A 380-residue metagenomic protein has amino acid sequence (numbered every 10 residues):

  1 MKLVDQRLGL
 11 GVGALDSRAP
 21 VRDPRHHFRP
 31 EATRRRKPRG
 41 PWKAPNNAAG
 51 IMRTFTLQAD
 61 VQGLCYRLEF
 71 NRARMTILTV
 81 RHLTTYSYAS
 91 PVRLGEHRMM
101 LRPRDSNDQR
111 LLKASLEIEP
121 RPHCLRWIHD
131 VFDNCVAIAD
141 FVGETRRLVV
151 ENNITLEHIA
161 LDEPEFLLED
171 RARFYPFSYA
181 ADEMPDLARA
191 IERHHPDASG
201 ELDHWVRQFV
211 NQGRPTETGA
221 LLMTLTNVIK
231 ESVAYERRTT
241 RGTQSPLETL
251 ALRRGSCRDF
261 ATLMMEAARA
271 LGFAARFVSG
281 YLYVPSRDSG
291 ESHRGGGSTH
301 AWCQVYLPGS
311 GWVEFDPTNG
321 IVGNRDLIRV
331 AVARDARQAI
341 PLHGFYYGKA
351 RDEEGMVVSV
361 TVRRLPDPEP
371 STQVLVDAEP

Functional and structural regions predicted by a protein language model:
K2-A14, R25-F28, A32-T33: Hydrophobic, low-acid, alpha-helix-prone terminal segments
S17-P20: Serine residues within intrinsically disordered or low-complexity segments
G63-N211, P215: Linear, non-domain "peripheral" regions
R171-G255, L263, R334-A336, R351 (+2 more regions): Secondary-structure boundary elements
Q212, N227, D259-A350: Hydrophobic/aromatic-rich core segments of domains that either
